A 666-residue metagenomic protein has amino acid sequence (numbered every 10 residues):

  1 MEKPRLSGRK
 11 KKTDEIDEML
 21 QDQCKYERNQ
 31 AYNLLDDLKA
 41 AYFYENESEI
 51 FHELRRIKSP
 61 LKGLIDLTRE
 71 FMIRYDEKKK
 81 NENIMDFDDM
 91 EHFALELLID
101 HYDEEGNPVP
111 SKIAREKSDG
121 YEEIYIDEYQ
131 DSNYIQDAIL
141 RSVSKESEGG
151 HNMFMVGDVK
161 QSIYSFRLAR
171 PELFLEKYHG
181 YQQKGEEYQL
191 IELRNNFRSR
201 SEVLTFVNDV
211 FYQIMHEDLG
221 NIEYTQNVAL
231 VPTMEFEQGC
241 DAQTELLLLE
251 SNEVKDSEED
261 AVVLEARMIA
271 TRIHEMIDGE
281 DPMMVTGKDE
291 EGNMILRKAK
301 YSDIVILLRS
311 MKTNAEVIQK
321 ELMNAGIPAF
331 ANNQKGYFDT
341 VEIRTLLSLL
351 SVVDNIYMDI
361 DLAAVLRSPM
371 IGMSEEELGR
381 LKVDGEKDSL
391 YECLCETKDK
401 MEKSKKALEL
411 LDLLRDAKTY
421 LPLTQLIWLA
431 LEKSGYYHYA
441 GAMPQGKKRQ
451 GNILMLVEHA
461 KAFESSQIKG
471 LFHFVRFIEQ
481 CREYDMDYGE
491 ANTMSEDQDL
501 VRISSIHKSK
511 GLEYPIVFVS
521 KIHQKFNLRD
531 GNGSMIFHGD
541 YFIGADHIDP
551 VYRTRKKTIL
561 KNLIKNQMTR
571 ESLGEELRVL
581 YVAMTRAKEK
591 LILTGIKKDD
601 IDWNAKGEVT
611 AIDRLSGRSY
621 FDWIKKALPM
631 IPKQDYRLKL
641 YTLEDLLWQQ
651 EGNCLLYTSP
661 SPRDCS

Functional and structural regions predicted by a protein language model:
M1-Y32: Charged, often flexible domain-edge or linker segments that flank or initiate folded functional domains
N29-Y125, Q136, P171, Q243-E265: Accessory N-terminal region flanking or inserted into the helicase ATPase core in nucleic-acid motor proteins
A41, K112-D119, I126, Q130-L366 (+10 more regions): Conserved motor-region signature of P-loop NTPase helicases/translocases
I65-F71, G149-M153, D549-L563: Active-site-adjacent bridging/hinge elements
M370: Conserved phosphate-handling catalytic cores of large alpha/beta enzymes
N532-N566: Conserved catalytic motifs of ABC-family nucleotide-binding domains
S572-L580: Phosphate-interacting basic helix/loop segments used at nucleotide- and nucleic-acid interfaces
Y657-S666: Single conserved hydrophobic/aromatic residue that forms the stacking wall/gate of nucleotide- or nucleobase-binding
